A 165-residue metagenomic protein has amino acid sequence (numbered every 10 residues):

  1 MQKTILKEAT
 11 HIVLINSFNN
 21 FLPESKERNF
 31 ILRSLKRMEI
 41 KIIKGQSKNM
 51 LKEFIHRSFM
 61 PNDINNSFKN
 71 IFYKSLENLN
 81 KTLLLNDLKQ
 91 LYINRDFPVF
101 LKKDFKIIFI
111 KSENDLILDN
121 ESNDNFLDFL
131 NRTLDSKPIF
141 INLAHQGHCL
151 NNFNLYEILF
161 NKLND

Functional and structural regions predicted by a protein language model:
M1-T10: Primarily recognizes the serine-hydrolase "nucleophile elbow" in alpha/beta-hydrolase and SGNH/GDSL folds
A9-I42, L84: Flexible "cap/lid" loop of the alpha/beta hydrolase fold
H11-I15, I108-I110, I141: Hydrophobic/aromatic beta-strand patches that form the interior of the parallel beta-sheet core in alpha/beta enzyme
K44-Y92: Conserved alpha/beta-hydrolase catalytic His-Asp/Glu region
R95-K102: The feature captures the conserved acid-bearing segment of alpha/beta-hydrolase catalytic domains
K102-K103, I108-K111, D115: Short beta-strand/loop motif that positions the catalytic acidic residue of the alpha/beta-hydrolase fold
L116-S122: Conserved alpha/beta-hydrolase "acid-adjacent" motif
I117, N142-I158: Catalytic histidine-centered segment of alpha/beta-hydrolase-like enzymes
